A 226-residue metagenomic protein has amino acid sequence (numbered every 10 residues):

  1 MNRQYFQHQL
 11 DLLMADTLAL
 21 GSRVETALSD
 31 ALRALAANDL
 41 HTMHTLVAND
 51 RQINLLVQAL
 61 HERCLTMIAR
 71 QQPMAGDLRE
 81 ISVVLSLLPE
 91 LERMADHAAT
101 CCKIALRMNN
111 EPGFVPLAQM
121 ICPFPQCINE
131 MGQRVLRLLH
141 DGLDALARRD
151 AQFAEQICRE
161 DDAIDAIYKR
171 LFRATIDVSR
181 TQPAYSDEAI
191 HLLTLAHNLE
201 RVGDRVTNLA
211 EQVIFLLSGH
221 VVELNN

Functional and structural regions predicted by a protein language model:
M1-N226: Cytosolic, long alpha-helical scaffolding segments
